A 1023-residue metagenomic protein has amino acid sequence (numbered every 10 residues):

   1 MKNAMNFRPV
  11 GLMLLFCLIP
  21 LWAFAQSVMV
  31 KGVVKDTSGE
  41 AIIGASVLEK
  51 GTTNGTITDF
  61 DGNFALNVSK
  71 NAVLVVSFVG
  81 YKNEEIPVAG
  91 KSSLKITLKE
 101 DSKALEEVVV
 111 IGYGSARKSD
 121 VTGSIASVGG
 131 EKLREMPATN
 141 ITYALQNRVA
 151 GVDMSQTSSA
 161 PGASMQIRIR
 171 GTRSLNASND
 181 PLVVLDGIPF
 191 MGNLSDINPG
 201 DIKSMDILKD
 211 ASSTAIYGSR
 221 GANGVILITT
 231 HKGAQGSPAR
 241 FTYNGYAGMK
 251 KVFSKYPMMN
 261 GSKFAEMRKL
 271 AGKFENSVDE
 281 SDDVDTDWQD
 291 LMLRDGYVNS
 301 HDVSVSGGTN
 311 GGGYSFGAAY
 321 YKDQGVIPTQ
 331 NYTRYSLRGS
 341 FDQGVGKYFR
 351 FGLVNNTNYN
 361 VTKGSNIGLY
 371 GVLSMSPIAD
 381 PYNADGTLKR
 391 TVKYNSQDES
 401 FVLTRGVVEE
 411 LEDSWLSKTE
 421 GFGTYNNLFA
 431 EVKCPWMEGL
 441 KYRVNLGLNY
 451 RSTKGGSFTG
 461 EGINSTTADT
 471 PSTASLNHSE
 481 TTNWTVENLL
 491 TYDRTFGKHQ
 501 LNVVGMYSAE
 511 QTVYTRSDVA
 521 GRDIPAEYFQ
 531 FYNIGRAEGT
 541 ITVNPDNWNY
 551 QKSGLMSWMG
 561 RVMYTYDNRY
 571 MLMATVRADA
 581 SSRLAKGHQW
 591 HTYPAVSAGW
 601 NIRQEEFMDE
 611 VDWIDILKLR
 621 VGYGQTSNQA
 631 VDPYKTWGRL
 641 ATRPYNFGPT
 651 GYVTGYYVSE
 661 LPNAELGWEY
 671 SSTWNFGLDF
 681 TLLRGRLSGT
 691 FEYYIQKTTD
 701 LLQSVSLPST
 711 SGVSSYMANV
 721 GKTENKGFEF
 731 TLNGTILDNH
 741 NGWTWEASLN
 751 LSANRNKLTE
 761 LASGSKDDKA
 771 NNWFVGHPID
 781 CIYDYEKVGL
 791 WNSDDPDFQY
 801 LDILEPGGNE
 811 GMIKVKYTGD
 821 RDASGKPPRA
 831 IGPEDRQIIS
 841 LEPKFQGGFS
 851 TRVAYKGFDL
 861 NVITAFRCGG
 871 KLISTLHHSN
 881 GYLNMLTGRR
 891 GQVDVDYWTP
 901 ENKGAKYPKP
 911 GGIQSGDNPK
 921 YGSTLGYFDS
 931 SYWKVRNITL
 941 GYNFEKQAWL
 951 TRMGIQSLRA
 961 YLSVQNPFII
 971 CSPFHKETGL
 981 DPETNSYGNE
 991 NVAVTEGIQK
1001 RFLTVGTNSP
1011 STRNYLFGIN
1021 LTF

Functional and structural regions predicted by a protein language model:
M1-N358, I367, S396-D398, Y425 (+9 more regions): Short, small/polar-rich motifs associated with maturation and membrane association, primarily at protein termini
G80, G221, K232, A247 (+8 more regions): A short beta-strand motif that forms part of the nucleic acid-binding face of small beta-barrel RNA-binding folds
G123-V128, S465-A468, P708-G712: Short glycine/proline- and charge-enriched loop/turn segments that cap or connect secondary-structure elements
L133, N179-D180, E275, G296-N299 (+8 more regions): Extracellular/periplasmic, surface-exposed regions of secreted and cell-surface proteins
A215-I216, R583-L584, L872: Extracytoplasmic/secreted cell-surface and envelope-processing proteins
T242-D283, D518, A718, E724 (+4 more regions): Conserved small-residue
S840-I873: Glycine-rich, aromatic-lined ligand/substrate-binding cores of catalytic and carbohydrate-binding domains
L860-W933: C-terminal beta-barrel architecture of Gram-negative outer-membrane proteins
